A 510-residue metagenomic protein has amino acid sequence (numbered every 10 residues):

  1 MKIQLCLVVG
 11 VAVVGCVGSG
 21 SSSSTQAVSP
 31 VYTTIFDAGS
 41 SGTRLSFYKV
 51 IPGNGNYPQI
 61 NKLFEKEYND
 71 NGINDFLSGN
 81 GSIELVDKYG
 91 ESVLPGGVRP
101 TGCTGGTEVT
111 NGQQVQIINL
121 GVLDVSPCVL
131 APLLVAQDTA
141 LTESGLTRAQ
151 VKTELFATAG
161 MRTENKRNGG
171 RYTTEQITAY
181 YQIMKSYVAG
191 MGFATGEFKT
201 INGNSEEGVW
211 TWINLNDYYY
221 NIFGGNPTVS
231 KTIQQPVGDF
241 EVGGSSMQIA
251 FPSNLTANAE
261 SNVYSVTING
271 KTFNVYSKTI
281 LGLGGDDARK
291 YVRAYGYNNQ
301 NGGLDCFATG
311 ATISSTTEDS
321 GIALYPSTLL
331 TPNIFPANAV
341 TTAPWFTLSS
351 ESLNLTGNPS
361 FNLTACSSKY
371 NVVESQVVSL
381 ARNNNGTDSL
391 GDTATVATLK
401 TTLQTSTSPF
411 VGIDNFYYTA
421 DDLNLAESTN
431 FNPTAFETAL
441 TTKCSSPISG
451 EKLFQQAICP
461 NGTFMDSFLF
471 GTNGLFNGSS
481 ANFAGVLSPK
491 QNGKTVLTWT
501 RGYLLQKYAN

Functional and structural regions predicted by a protein language model:
M1-V9: Sec-dependent signal peptide recognition, specifically the positively charged N-region followed immediately by
A12-S29: Bacterial Sec-dependent N-terminal signal peptides
S29-I51: N-terminal basic/disordered segments at the start of proteins
T34-F36, K66, K152-T158, K199-N202 (+1 more regions): Extended hydrophobic secondary-structure segments that form protein cores and membrane-embedded regions
F36-R44, Q234, D239-M247: A short acidic Gly-Thr/Ser loop motif
F47, N74-R148, G160-V237, M247-N510: Helical "lid/coupling" subdomains associated with nucleotide-phosphate turnover
V50-Y57, N254-L255: Short loop/turn segments immediately following beta-strands, especially the blade-tip and inter-blade linker loops
